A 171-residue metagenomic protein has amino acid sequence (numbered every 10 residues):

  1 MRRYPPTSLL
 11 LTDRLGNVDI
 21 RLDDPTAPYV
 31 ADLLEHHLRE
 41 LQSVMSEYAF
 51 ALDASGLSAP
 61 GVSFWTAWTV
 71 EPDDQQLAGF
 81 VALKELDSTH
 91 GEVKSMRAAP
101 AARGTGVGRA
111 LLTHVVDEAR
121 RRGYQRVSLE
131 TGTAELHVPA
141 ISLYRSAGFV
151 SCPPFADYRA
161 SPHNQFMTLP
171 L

Functional and structural regions predicted by a protein language model:
R2-D13, D157, S161-L171: Terminal substrate-recognition subdomain of acyl/acetyltransferases
L15-K94, A99, L112-T113, E118 (+3 more regions): Acetyl-CoA-dependent GNAT
P100, L129-A140, Y158-P162: Conserved beta-strand-loop-alpha-helix junction that forms the acyl-donor binding cleft
R103: Glycine-rich ATP-binding loop(s) of histidine-kinase-like ATPases
G106: Conserved G/P- and acidic residue-centered "switch" motifs that form tight phosphate/ATP-binding loops in soluble
A110, H114, V138-P139: Alpha-helical macromolecular-interaction surfaces
A119-G132: Conserved GNAT acetyl-CoA-binding A-motif
Y144, F149: Conserved active-site tyrosine of GNAT-family acetyltransferases
